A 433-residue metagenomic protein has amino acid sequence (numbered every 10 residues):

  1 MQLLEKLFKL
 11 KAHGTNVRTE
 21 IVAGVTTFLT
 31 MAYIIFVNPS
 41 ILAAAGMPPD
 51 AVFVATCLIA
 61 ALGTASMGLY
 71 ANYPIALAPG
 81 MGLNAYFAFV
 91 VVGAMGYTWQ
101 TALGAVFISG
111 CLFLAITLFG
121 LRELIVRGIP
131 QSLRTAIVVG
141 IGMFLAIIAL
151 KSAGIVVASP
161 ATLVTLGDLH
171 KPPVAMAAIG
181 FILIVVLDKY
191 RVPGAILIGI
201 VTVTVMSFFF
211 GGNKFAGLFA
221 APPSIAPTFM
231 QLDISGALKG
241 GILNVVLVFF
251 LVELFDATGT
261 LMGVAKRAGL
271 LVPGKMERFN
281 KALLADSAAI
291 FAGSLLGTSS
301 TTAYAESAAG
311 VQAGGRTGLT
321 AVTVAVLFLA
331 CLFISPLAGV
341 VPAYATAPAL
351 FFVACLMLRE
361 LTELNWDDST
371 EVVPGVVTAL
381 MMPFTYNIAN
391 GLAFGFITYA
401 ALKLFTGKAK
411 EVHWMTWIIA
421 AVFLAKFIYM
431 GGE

Functional and structural regions predicted by a protein language model:
M1-A51, V164-L166, L197-N280, L424-A425 (+1 more regions): Helix-loop-helix hairpins and the membrane-proximal interhelical loops of multi-pass alpha-helical transport proteins
Q2-N38, I59, G80-V138, K266-L361: Helix-loop-helix junctions within the multi-pass membrane cores of secondary transporters/permeases
I21, I41, I125, G194 (+3 more regions): Residue-level signature of catalytic and energy-coupling elements of molecular machines, predominantly ATP/GTP-dependent
V25-A32, L62-A65, L69, L150 (+3 more regions): Hydrophobic/aromatic residues within the transmembrane alpha-helices of Major Facilitator Superfamily
S40, A65, L69, V90 (+2 more regions): Membrane-interface helix caps of multi-pass small-molecule transporters
G46-L62: Loop-to-helix transition at the N-terminal end of transmembrane alpha-helices
A60-M81, L112: Juxtamembrane transmembrane-helix boundary signature
M95-F209, V322-E433: Membrane-embedded alpha-helical modules
